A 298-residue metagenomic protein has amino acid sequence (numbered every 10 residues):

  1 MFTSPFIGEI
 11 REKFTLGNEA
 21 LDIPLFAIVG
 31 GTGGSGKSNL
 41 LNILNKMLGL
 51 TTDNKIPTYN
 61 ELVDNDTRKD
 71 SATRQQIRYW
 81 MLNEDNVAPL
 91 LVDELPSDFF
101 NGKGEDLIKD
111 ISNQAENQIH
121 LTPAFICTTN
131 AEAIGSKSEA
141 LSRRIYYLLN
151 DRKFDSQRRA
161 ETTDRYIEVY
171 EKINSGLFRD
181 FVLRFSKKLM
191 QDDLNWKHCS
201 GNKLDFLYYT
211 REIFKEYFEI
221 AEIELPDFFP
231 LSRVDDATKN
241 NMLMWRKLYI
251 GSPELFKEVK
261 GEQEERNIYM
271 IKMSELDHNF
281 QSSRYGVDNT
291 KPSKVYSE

Functional and structural regions predicted by a protein language model:
M1-K55: P-loop NTPase catalytic core of nucleic-acid-dependent motor ATPases
K13-G17, R74-M81, N113-E116, A133-S136: Generic recognition of flexible, low-complexity loop/linker segments
P24-I28, P89, A124: Residue-level preference for the first positions of well-ordered beta-strands
G33-G36, L95-N101, A131-G135, F154-D155: Short acidic, S/G/P-rich loop/turn micro-motifs used as interaction or catalytic elements
I43-N101: AAA+/P-loop NTPase substrate/partner-engagement loops
L44-M47, G104-K109, K137-Y146: Short secondary-structure boundary/capping segments
W80-P89, I119-P123, A133-S297: Feature primarily recognizes SF3-like P-loop helicase cores of small DNA viruses
S97-T122: Conserved catalytic/switch belt of AAA+ P-loop NTPases
